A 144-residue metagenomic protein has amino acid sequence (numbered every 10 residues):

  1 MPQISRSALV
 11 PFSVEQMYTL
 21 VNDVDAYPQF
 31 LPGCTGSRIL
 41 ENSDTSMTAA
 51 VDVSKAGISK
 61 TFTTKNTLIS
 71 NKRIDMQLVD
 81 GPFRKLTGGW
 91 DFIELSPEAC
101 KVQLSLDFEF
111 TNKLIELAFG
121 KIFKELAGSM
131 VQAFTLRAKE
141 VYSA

Functional and structural regions predicted by a protein language model:
M1-D44, A144: Hydrophobic ligand-binding cavity/cleft-lining segments
P2, S43-T45, I58-K60, R84 (+1 more regions): Residue-level preference for beta-strand/loop junctions
R6-A8, R38, F62-T67, T87-E94 (+1 more regions): Hydrophobic/aromatic beta-strand elements that line small-molecule binding cavities or substrate pockets in beta-rich
V14, L40-T45, T67-N71, D91-K101: A short, structured loop/turn motif at beta-sheet edges
M17-V21, Y27, A49, N66 (+2 more regions): Hydrophobic pocket/interface hotspot
R38-V79, A133, R137: Glycine-rich portal/gate segments that line the openings of hydrophobic small-molecule binding cavities
L78-G128: Beta-strand/loop substructures that line and gate deep hydrophobic ligand-binding cavities in soluble
L136-A144: Short, highly charged C-terminal tails/helix-capping segments
